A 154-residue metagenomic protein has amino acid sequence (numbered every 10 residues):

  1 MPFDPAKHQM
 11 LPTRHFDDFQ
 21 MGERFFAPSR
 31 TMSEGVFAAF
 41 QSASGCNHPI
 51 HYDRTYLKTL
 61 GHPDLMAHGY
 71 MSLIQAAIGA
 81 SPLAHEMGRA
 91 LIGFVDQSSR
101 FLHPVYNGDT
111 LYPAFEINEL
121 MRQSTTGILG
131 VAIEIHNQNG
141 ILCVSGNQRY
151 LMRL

Functional and structural regions predicted by a protein language model:
M1-Q20, F101-L154: HotDog/MaoC-like acyl-thioester-processing domains
P2-A67, R153-L154: Catalytic strand-loop segment that frames the active site of acyl-thioester-processing enzymes
M21-E23, P28, V36, A90-Q97 (+2 more regions): A generic structural signal for short beta-strands and their flanking turns/coil linkers
S42-C46, S81-H85, Q138: Short, intrinsically disordered, mixed-charge
L60-A67, M71-N118: Hydrophobic beta-strand-centered segment that forms part of the acyl-chain substrate-binding groove
